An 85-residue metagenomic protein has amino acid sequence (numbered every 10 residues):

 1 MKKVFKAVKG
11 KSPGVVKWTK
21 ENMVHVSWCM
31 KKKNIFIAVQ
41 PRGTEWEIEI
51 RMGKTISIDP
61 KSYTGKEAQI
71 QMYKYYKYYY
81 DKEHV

Functional and structural regions predicted by a protein language model:
M1-K32: Negatively charged, low-complexity tracts enriched in Asp/Glu with abundant Ser/Thr
M1-V4, Y80-V85: Short intrinsically disordered terminal tails
S27-M30, V39, K61: Short beta-strand element of the conserved SAM-dependent methyltransferase core
I37-I56: Short aromatic-glycine-(Arg/Gly/Cys) micro-motifs in beta-strand/loop hairpins
M52-E67: A short, exposed loop/beta-hairpin motif centered on an aromatic-Gly-Thr core
Y63-K82: A short, charged, amphipathic alpha-helix used as a generic interaction element across diverse proteins
